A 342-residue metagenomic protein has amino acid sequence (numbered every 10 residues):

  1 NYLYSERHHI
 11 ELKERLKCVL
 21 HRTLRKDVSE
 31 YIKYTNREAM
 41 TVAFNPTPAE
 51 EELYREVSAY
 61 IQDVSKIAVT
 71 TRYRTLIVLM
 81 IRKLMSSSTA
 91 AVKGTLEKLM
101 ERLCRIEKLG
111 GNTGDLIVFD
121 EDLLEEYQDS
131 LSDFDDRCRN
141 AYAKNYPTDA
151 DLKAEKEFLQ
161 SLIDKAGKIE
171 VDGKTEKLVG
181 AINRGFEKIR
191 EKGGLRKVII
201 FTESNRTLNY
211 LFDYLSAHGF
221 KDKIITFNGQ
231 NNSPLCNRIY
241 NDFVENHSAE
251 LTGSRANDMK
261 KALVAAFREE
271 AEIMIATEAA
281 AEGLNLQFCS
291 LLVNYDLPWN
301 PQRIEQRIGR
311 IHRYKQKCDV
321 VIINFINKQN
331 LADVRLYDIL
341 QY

Functional and structural regions predicted by a protein language model:
N1-D115, A332-Y342: Inter-lobe coupling linker of SF2 helicases/translocases
Y34-P46, K93-E270: Conserved Helicase C-terminal RecA-like lobe
T47-E51, L84-M85, A91-V92, L99 (+6 more regions): Conserved nucleotide-binding/hydrolysis micro-motifs of P-loop NTPases
H218-D222, W299, Y314-C318: Secondary-structure transition/capping motifs at alpha-helix termini and the adjoining loop/turn into the next element
V264, I275-C289, G309-R313: SF2 helicase motor core recognition
N285-D296, V321-N324: A short beta-strand element within the Helicase C-terminal
Q302-I308, R313-Y342: A conserved SF2-helicase RecA2
